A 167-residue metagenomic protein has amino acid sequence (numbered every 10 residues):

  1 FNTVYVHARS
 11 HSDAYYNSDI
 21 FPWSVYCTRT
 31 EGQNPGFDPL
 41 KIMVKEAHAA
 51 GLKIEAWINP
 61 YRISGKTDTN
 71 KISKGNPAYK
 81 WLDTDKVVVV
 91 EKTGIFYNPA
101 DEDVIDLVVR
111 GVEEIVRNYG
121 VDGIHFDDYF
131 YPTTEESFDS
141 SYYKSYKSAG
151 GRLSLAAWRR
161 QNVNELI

Functional and structural regions predicted by a protein language model:
F1, Y26-A50, D106-L107, N162-I167: Aromatic- and glycine-enriched glycan-recognition loops and surfaces that form the carbohydrate-binding subsites
N2-P35: Aromatic-lined carbohydrate-binding/catalytic grooves of carbohydrate-active enzymes
N2-V6, I54-A56, I124-F126: Hydrophobic faces of well-ordered beta-strands that scaffold small-molecule active sites in alpha/beta enzyme cores
R9, I58-P60, F126-F130: Short, well-ordered beta-to-alpha junction loops that form the rim of enzyme active sites and present histidine/acidic
Y16-T28, R62-E91, D128-L155: Aromatic- and acidic-residue-enriched segments that line the glycan-binding/catalytic groove of carbohydrate-active
R29-Q33, G94-E102, A156-Q161: Second-shell loop/turn segments in exported
D38, I42, E55-Y119: Active-site-adjacent "subsite" loops/lids of carbohydrate-active enzymes
V104-G111, R117-I167: Active-site neighborhood of glycoside hydrolase catalytic domains
